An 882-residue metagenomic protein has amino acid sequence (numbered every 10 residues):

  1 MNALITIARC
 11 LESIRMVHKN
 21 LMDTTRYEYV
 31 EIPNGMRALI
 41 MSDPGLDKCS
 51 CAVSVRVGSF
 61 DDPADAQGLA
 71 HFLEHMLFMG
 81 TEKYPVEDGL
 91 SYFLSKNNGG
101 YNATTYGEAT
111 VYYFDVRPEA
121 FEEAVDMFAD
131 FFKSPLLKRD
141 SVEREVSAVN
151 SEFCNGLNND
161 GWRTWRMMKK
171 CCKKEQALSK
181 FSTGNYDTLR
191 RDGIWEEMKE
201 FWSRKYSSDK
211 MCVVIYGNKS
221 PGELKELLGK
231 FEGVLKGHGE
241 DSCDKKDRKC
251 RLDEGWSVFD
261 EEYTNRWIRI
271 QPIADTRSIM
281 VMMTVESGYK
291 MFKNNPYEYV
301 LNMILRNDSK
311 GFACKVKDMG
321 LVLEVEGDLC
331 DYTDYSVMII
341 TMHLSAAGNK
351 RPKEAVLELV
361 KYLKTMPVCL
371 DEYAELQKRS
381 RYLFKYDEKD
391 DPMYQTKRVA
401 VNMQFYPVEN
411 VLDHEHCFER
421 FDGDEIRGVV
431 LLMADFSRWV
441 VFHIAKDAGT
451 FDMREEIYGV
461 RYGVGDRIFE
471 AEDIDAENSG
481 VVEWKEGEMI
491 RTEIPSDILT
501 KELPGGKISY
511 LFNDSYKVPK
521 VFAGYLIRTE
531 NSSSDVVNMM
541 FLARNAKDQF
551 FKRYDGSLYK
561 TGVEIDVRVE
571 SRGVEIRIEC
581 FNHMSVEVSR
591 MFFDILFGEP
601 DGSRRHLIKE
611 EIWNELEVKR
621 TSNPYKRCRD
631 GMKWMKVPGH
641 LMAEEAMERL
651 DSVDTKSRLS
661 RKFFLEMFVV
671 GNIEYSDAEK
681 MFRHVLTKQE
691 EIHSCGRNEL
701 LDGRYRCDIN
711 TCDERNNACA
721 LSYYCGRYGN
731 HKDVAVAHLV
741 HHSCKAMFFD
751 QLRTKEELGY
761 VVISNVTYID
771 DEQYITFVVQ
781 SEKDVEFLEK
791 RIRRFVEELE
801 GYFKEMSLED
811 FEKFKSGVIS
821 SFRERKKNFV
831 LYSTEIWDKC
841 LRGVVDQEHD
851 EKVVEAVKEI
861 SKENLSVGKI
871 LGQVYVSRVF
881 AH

Functional and structural regions predicted by a protein language model:
L4-C10, R26-Y27, E31, S42 (+7 more regions): Charge-rich, well-structured scaffold segments of protease-associated domains
C10-K48, I490-V518: N- or domain-start disorder-to-order transition segments that initiate the globular core
E28-P33, S257-P272, L499-G505, N698-C712: Short acidic-hydrophobic surface loop/beta-edge motif
G35, D43-F93, M168, V281 (+5 more regions): Active/ligand-binding-proximal structured segments within catalytic/core domains that scaffold catalytic residues
D275-T276, L499-S533, E714-R715, Y728: Active-site-adjacent "gating/activation" loops or surface patches in catalytic cores
A720-Y723, G729: Active-site core of glycosidic bond-cleaving carbohydrate-active enzymes
